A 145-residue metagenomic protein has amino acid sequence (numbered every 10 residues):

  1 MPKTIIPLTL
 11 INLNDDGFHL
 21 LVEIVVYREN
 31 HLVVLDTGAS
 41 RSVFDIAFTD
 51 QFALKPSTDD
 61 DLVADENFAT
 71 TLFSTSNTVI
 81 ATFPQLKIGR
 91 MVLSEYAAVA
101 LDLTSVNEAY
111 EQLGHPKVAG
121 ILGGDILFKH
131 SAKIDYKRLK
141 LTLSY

Functional and structural regions predicted by a protein language model:
M1-Y145: Pepsin/retropepsin-fold aspartyl endopeptidases
